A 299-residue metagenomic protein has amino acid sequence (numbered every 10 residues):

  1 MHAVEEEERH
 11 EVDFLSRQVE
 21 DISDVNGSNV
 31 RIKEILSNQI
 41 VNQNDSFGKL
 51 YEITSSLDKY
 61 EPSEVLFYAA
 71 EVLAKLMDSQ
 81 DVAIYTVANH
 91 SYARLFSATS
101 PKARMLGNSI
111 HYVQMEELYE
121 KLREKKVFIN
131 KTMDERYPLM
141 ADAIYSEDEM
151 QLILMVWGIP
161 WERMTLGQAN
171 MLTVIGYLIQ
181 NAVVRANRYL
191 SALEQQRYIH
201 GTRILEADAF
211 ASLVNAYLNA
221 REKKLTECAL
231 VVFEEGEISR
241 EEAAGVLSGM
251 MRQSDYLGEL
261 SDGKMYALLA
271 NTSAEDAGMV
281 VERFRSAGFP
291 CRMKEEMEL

Functional and structural regions predicted by a protein language model:
E6-S56, R185, L190-A192: Signal-transmission linkers at sensory-effector interfaces
D45, S55-A69, T202-F210: Signal-transducing coiled-coil linker helices
I53-K59, Y68-E124: Structured interaction and signal-relay segments at domain junctions
D134-A143: A short beta-strand signature within small-molecule sensing/ligand-binding domains used in signal transduction
I153-R163, L269-N271: Short beta-strand-to-loop transition segments that serve as allosteric relay/switch motifs in sensory/regulatory domains
R163-V184, L190: Amphipathic alpha-helical "output/dimerization" segments
F210-E235: Active-site-proximal structural segments of metal-dependent nucleotidyl cyclase/transferase enzymes
E237, A244-D276: Conserved helix-loop-beta segment at the catalytic/binding core of cyclic-nucleotide signaling proteins
